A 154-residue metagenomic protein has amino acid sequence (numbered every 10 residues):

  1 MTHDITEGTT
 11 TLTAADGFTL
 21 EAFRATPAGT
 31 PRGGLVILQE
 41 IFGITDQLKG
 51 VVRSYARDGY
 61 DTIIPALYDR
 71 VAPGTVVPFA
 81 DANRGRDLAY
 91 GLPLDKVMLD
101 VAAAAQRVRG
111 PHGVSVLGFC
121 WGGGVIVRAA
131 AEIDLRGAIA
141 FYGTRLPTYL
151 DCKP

Functional and structural regions predicted by a protein language model:
M1-P154: N-terminal cap/leader regions of alpha/beta-hydrolase-fold enzymes, predominantly small-molecule hydrolases
